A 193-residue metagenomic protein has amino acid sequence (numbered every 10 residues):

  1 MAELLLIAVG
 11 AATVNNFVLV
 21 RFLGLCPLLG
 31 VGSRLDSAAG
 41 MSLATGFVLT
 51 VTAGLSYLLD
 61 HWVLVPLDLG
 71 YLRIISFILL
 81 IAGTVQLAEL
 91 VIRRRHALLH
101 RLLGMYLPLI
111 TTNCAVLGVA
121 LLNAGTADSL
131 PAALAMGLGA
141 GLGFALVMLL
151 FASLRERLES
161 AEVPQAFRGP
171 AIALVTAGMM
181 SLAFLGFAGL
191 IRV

Functional and structural regions predicted by a protein language model:
M1-L5, L58-Y71, A120-L134, G189-V193: Helix-coil boundary and interhelical linker segments in multi-pass alpha-helical membrane proteins
E3-V18, D68-G83, L134-V147: Structural signature of hydrophobic alpha-helical transmembrane segments
I7, V14, T45, T50 (+4 more regions): Hydrophobic core segments of alpha-helical transmembrane domains in multi-pass membrane transport and ion-translocation
F22-G30, L90-R94, M105-L109, C114-A127: Generic transmembrane alpha-helix signature in multi-pass membrane proteins, especially transporters/channels
F22-S37, V85-L99, M148-E162: C-terminal ends of transmembrane helices
D36-F47, Y71-F77, L99-I110, A166-I172: Cytoplasmic-side transmembrane-helix entry/capping segments in multi-pass membrane proteins
H61-G104: Ordered, amphipathic secondary-structure segments that act as subunit-interaction surfaces in large macromolecular
E156-L174: Interfacial loop-to-transmembrane junctions
